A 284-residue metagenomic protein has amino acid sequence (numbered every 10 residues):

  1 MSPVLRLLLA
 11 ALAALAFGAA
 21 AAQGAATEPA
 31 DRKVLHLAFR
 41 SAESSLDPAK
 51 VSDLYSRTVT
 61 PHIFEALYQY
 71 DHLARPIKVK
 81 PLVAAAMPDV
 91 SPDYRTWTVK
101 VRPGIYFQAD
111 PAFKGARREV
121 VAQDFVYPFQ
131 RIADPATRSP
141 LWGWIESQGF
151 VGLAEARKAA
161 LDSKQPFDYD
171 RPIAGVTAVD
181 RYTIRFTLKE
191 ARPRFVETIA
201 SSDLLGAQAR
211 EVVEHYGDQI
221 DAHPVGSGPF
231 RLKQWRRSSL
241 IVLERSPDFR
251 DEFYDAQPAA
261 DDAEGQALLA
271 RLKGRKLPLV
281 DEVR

Functional and structural regions predicted by a protein language model:
M1-R32: Short, low-complexity disordered leader/linker segments with a strong preference for bacterial N-terminal type II
A30-V34, S41, H62, L82-A84 (+8 more regions): Extracytoplasmic
A38-P92, Q130, V225: N-terminal lobe/hinge region of extracytoplasmic solute-binding protein
F39-S41, Y68-D71, P88-S91, V101 (+5 more regions): Sec/Tat-exported extracytoplasmic proteins
R40-V59, V83, P111-K114, P140-G143 (+1 more regions): A structural "hinge/loop" feature
A49-L54, Y106-A116, P172-G175, P229-R231 (+1 more regions): Second-shell loop/turn segments in exported
K100, E119, Q123-A209, G226-V242: Surface-exposed binding/hinge segments that line and control ligand-binding clefts or catalytic entry sites
Q108, T187-A207, D221-R284: Aromatic-rich, solvent-exposed beta-strand/loop patch
